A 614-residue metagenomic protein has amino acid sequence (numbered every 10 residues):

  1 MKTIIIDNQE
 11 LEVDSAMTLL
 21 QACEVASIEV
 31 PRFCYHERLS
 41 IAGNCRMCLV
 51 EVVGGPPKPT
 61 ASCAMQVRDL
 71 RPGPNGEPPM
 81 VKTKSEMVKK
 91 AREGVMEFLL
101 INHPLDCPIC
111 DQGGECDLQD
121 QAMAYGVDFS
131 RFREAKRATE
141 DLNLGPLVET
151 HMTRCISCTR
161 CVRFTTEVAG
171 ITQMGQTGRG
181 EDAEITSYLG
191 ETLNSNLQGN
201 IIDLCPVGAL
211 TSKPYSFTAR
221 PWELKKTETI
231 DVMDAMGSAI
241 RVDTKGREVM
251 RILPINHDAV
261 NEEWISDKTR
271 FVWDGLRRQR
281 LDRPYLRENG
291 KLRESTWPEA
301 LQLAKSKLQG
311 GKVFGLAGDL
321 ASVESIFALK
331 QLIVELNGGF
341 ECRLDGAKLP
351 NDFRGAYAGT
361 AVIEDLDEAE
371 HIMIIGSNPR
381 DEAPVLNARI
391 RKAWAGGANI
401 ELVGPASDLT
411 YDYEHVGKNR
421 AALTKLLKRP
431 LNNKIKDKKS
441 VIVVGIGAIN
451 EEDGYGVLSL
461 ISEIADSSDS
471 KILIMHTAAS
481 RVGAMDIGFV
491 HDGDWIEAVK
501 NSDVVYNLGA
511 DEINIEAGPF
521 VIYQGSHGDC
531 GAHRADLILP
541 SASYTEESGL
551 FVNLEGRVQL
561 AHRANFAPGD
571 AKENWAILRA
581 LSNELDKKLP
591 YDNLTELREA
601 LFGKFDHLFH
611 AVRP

Functional and structural regions predicted by a protein language model:
M1-A16, Q21-E24, R32, H36 (+3 more regions): N-terminal export/assembly segments and adjacent metallocofactor-ligating motifs of anaerobic energy-metabolism
I5, C48, C63: Acidic, glycine-enriched active-site microenvironments
Y35-N44, Q66, R179: Short, glycine-/polar-rich solvent-exposed loops and beta-turns at beta-strand/coil boundaries
S40-N44, L49-P56: Short acidic beta-strand-loop surface patches of small beta-rich interaction domains
C63-P72: Structured interaction patches on ligand/partner-binding surfaces of diverse proteins
F340, L344-V612: Non-catalytic alpha/beta scaffold blocks inside enzyme catalytic domains
